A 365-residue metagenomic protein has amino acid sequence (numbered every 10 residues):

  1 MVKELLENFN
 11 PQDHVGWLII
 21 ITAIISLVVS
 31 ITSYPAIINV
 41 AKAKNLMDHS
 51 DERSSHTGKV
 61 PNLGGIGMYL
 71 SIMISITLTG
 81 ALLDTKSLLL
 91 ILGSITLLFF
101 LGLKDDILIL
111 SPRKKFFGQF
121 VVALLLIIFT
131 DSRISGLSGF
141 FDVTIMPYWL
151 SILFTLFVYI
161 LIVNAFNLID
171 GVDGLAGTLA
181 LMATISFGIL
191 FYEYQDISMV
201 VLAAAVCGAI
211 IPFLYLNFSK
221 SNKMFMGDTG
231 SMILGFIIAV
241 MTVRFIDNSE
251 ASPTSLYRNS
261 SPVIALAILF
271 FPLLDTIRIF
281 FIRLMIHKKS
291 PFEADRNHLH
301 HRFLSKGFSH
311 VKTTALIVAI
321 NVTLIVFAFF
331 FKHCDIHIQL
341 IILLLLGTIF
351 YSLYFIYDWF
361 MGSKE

Functional and structural regions predicted by a protein language model:
V2-V40, N45, Y69-F100, A176-K306 (+1 more regions): Alpha-helical transmembrane segments
H49-L63: Juxtamembrane helix-capping/reentrant segments at transmembrane boundaries
H56, I107-F116: Aspartate-rich (DDxxD/NDxxD/DxxxD) Mg2+/diphosphate-binding motifs and their adjoining helix-loop segments
V60-T77, L124-F129: A generic, lipid-embedded transmembrane alpha helix
I74-K86, K104-L110, I127-F141, I246-S249: Transmembrane alpha-helix boundary signature
T96-L101, G118, V122-R133, F154-N164 (+2 more regions): Membrane-embedded alpha-helical core segments of multi-pass
I145-T155, S260: Membrane-interfacial loop-to-helix junctions in multi-pass transporters
